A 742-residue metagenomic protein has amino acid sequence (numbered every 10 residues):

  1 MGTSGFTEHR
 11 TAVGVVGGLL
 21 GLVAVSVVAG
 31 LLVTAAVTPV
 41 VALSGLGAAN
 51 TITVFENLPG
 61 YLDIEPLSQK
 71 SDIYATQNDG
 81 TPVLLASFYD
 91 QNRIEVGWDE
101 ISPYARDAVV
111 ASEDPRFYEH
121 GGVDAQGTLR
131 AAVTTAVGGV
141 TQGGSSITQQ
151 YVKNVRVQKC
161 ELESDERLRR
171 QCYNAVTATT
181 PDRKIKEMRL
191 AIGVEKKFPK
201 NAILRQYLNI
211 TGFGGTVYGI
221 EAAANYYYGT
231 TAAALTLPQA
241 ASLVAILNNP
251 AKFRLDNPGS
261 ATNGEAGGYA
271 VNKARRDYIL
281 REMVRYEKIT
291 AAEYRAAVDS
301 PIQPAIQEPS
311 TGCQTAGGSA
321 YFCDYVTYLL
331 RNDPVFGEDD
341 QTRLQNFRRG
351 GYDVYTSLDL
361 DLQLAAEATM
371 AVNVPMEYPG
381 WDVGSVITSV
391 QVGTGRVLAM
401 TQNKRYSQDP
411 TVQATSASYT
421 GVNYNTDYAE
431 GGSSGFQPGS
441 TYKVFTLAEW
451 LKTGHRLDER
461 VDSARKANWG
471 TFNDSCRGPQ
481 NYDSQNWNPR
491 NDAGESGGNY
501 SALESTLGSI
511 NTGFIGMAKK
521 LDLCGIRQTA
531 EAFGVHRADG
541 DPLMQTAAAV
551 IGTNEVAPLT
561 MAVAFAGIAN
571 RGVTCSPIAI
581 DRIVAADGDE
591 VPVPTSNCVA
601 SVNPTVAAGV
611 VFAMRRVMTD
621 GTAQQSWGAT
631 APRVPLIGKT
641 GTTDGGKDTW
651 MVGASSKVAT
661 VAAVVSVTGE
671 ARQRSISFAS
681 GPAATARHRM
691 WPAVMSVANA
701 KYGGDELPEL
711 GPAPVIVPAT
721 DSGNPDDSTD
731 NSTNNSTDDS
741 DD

Functional and structural regions predicted by a protein language model:
M1-T76, V83: N-terminal type II signal-anchor transmembrane helix that functions as the membrane-insertion/stop-transfer segment
E65-L67, E100-D107, P199-N201: Periplasmic N-terminal gating module of Gram-negative TonB-dependent outer-membrane receptors
T81-I94, A222-Y226, N249-N263, N346 (+6 more regions): Short pre-catalytic segments that frame enzyme active sites
I101, A111-D124, V137-G143, V194-P199 (+14 more regions): Bacterial peptidoglycan biogenesis and beta-lactam-recognition machinery
A111, S146-K153, R205, A234 (+15 more regions): Structural recognition of the beta-strand scaffold that forms the well-ordered cores of secreted hydrolase catalytic
G144, T148-S357, H536, A547-I551 (+1 more regions): Non-catalytic, structured segments within soluble enzyme domains
T356-Y378, I387, A399-N403, S407-P438 (+5 more regions): A penicillin-recognizing enzyme superfamily signal
G711-D742: Proline/serine/threonine-rich low-complexity "mucin-like" segments in extracytoplasmic/periplasmic regions that act as
